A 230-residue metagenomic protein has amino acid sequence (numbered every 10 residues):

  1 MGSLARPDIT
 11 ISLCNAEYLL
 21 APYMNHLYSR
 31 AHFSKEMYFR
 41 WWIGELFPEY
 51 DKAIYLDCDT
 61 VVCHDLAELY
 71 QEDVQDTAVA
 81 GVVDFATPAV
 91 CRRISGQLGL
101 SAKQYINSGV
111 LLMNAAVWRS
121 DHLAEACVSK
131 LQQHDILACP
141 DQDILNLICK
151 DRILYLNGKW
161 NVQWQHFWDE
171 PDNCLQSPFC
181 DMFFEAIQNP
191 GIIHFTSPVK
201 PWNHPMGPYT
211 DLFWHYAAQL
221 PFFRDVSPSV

Functional and structural regions predicted by a protein language model:
G2-L46: Active-site-proximal specificity loops/subdomain of glycosyltransferases
D8-L19, G81-D84, A138, S227-S229: A generic structural motif
N15-E17, E36-A89, L100, L112-M113 (+1 more regions): GT-A fold catalytic core of metal-dependent nucleotide-sugar glycosyltransferases, centered on the diacidic
A16-M24, T87-P88, N161-Q165: A short acidic, often aromatic-flanked loop/helix-cap motif at beta-alpha or helix-coil junctions that lines enzyme
Y23-S34, R93-L98, E170-L175: Short, surface-exposed amphipathic charged segments that create phosphate/polyanion-binding patches used for binding
M37-W41, S108, A138-D143: Conserved glycosyltransferase catalytic-site signature
Y105-S108, Q188: Short, solvent-exposed loop/turn segments at the edges of secondary structure
M113-V230: A glycosyltransferase accessory/donor-loop signature
